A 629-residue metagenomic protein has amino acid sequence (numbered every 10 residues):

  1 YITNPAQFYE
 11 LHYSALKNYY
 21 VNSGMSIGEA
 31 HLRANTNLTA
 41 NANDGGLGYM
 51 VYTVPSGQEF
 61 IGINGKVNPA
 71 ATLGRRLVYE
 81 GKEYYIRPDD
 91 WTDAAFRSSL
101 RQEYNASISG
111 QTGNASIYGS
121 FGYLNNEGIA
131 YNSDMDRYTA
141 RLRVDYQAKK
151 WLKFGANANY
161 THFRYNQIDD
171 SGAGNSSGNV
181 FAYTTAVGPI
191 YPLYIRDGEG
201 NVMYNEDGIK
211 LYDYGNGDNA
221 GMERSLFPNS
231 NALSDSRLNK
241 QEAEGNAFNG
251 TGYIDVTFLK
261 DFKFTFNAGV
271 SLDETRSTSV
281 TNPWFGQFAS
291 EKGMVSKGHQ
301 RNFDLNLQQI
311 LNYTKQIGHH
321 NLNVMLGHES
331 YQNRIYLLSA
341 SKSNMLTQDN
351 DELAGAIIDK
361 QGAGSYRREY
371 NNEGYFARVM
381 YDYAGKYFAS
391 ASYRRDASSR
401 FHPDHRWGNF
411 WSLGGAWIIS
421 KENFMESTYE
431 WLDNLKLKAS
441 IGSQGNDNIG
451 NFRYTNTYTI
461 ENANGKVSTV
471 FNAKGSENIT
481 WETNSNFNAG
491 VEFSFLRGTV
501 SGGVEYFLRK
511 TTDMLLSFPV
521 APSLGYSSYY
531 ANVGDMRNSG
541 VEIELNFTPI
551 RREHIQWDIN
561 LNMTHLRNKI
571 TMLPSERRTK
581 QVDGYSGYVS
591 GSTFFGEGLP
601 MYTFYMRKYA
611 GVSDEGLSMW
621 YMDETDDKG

Functional and structural regions predicted by a protein language model:
Y1-P88, S98, G128-S133, T139 (+6 more regions): Surface-exposed loop/interface segments of Gram-negative outer-membrane beta-barrel transport/assembly proteins
A95-S99, I108-T112: Outer-membrane beta-barrel initiation region
E103-N105, M135-R141, G374, G408-S412: Transmembrane beta-barrel architecture of outer membranes
G110-N114, Y123, K315-H319, Y383 (+1 more regions): A generic beta-sheet turn/junction motif
F121-E127, A389-S398, P549: Transmembrane beta-strand segments that form the barrel wall of outer-membrane beta-barrel proteins
P403-W407: Short glycine/threonine-rich loop-to-helix capping motif typified by GTGT followed within a few residues by an Asp-Pro
S412-A416, E542-E544: Outer-membrane beta-barrel "beta-signal"
N488-E492: Glycine-centered tight-turn and secondary-structure capping sites
